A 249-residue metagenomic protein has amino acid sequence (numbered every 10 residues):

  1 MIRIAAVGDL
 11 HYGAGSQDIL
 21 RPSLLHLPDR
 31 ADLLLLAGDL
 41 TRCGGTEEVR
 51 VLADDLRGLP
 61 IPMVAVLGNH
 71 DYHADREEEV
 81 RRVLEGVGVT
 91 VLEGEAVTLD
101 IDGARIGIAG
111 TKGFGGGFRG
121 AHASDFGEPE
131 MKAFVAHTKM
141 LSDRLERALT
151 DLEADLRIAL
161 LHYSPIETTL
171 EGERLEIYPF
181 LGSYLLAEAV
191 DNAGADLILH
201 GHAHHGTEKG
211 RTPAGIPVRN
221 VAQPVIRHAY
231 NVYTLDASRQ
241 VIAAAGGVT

Functional and structural regions predicted by a protein language model:
M1, L99-D102, E171, Y178 (+2 more regions): Binuclear metal-dependent phosphoesterase catalytic core
M1-P62, Y72-D75, M131, V135 (+1 more regions): N-terminal active-site segment of His-dependent metallophosphoesterases
I2-H11, R105-F114, I158-H162, P217-A222: Active-site-proximal beta-strand elements of phosphoester/diester hydrolases
A6-G8, L34-D39, M63-N69, T90-E95 (+3 more regions): Active-site neighborhood of phospho(di)ester-bond hydrolases with catalytic His/Asp-centered motifs
H11-S16, T41-T46, H70-E77, T98-I101 (+5 more regions): Active-site environment of divalent metal-dependent phosphoester hydrolases
R21-P22, E47-A53, E79-V83, E176-L185: Charged helix-capping and loop-helix junction motifs
L52, A123-D125, P129, L152-G194: Active-site-proximal segments of metal-dependent phosphoesterases and phosphodiesterases across multiple
A104-A154, P179-Y184, V241-T249: Binuclear metal-dependent hydrolase catalytic cores centered on His/Asp/Glu-rich metal-binding motifs
